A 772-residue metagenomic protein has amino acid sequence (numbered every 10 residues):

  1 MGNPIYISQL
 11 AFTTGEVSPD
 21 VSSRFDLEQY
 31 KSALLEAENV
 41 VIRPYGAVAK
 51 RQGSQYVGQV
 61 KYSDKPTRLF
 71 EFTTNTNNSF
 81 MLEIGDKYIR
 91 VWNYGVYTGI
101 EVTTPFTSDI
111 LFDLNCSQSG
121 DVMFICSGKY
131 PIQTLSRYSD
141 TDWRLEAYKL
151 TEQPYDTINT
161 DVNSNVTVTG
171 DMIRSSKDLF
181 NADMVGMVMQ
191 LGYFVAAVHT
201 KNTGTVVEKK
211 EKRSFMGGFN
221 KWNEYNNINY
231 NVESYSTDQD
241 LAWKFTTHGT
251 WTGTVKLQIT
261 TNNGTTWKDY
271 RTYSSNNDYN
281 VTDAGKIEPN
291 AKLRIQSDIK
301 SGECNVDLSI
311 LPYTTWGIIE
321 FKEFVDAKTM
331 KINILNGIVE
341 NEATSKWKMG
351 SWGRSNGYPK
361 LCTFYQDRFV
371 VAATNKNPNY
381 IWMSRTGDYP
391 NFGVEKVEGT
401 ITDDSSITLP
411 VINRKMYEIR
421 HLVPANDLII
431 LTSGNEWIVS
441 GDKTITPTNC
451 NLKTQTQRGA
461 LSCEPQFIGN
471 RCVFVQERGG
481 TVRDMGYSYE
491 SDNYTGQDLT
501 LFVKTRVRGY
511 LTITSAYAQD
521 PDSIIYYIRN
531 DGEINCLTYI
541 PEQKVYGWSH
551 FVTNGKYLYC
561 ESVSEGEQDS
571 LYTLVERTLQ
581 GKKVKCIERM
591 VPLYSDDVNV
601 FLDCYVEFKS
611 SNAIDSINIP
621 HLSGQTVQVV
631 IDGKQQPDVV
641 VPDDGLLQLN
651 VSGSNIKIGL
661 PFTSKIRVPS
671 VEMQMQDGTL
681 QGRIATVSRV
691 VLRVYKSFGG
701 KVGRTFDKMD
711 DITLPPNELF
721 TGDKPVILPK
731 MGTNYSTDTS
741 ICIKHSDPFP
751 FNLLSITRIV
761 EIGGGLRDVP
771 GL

Functional and structural regions predicted by a protein language model:
M1-Y97, T134, Y138-G170, A197-K221 (+5 more regions): N-terminal beta-propeller domains
G2-Y97, S108-I110, Q118, Y417 (+2 more regions): Beta-sheet repeat architectures centered on beta-propellers
N78-I84, D121-C126, F369-A372, R420-T432 (+5 more regions): Short beta-strand elements that form the blades of beta-propeller/WD-repeat-like and other beta-sheet-rich scaffold
I84, T104-T134, I430-L431: Elongated alpha-helical scaffolds
R90-W92, T252-R271, I438, G699-D711: Short, surface-exposed beta-strand/strand-loop-strand elements in extracellular ectodomains
T98, R137, W143-Y225, Y313-E340 (+3 more regions): Autoprocessing Asn-cyclization modules and mimics
P105-N115, S236, Y270-S309, Q648-N650 (+2 more regions): Beta-sandwich interaction modules
K201-P312, S523, K665: Low-complexity, Ser/Thr/Pro-rich intrinsically disordered linker/stalk segments at domain junctions
